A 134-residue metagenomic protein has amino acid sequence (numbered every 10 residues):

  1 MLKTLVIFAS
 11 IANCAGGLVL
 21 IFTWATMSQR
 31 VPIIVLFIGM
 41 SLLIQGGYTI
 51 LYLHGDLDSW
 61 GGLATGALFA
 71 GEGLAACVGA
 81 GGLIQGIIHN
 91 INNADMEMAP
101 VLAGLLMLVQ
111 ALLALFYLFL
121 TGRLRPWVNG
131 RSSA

Functional and structural regions predicted by a protein language model:
M1-Q45: N-terminal signal-anchor transmembrane alpha-helix
M1-S10, G62-E72, P100-A103: Juxtamembrane helix-loop boundaries in multi-pass membrane proteins
F8-L18, M40, G71-C77, L105 (+1 more regions): Lipid-exposed faces of alpha-helical membrane segments in multi-pass integral membrane proteins
A9, H89-A134: Alpha-helical membrane-associated segments of multi-pass integral membrane proteins
F22-V35, L57, I87-L102: Membrane-helix interface and helix-disruption motif detector
P32-Q45, F69-E72, E97-V109: Alpha-helical transmembrane segments of polytopic membrane proteins
Y48-A80: Loop-to-transmembrane helix junctions at the membrane interface
C77-N90: Membrane-helix interface motif
